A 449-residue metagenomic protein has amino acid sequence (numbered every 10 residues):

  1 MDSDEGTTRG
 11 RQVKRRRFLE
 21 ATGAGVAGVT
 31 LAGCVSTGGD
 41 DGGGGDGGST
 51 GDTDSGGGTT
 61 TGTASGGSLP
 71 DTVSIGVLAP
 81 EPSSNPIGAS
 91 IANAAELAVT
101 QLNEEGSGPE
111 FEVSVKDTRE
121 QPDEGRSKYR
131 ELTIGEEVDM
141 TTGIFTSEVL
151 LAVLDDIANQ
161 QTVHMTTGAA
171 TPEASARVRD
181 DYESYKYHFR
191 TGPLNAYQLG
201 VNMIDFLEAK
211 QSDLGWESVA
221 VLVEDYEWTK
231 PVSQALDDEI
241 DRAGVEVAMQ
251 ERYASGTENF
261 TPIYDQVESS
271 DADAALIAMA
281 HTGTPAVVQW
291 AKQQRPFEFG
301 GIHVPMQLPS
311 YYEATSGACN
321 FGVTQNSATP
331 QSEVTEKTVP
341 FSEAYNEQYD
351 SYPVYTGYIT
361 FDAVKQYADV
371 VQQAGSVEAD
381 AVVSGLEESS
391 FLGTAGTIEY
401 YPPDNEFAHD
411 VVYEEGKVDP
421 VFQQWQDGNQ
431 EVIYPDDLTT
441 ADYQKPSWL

Functional and structural regions predicted by a protein language model:
M1-V13: N-terminal secretory signal peptides
C34-T53: Bacterial lipoprotein signal-peptidase II cleavage site
G66-A94, K116-D123, F145-T146, L222-K230 (+2 more regions): Extracytoplasmic "Venus flytrap"
I87, E105-R179, Y253, T257 (+2 more regions): Beta-alpha junction/loop-to-helix N-cap segments that form part of ligand/metal-binding clefts
N93-V115, A243-V245: Signal peptide-proximal N-terminal region of secreted/periplasmic/extracellular or secretory-lumen proteins
V138-M249, E298-F321: Extracytoplasmic ligand/sensor domains, especially the bilobed periplasmic-binding protein
P193-A196, K292-F361: Extracellular/periplasmic periplasmic-binding protein-like sensory domains
E347-V354, A368-E431: Segments of small-molecule ligand-sensing domains
